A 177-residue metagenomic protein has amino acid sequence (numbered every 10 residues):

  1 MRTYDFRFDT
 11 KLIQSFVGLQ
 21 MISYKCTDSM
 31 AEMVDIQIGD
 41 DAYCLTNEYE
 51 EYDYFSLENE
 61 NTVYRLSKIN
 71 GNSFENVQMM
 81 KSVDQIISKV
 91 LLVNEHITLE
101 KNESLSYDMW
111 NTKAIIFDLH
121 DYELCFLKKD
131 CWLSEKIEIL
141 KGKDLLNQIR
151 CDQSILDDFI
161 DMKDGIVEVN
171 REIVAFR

Functional and structural regions predicted by a protein language model:
M1-R177: Surface-exposed, interaction-prone regions used to assemble/regulate multi-protein complexes
